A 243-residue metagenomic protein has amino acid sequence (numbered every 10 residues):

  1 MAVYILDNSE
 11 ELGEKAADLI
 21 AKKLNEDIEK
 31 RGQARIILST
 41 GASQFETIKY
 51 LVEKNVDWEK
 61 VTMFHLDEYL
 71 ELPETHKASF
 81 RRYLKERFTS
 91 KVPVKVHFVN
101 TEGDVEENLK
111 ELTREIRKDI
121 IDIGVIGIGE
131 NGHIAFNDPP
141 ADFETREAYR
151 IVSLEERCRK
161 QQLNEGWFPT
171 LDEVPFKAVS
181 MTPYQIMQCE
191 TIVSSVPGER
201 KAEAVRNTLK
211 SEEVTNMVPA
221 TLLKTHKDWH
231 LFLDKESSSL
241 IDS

Functional and structural regions predicted by a protein language model:
M1-I36: N-terminal glycine-/serine-/threonine-rich phosphate-binding loop
A2, W58-V125: Ligand-binding beta-strand-loop-alpha-helix segment within the catalytic cores of soluble metabolic enzymes
N25-K54: Glycine-rich N-terminal segment of FAD-binding domains in flavoprotein oxidoreductases, spanning the beta-loop-helix
L38-S43, I126-E130, P197: Glycine-rich beta-strand-to-loop/alpha-helix junction loops that act as flexible
K49-W58, K85, P139-A148, S211: A glycine- and small-aliphatic-rich helix-loop capping segment at beta-alpha/alpha-beta transitions that lines
D119-E144: Glycine-rich phosphate-binding loop
A135-M181: Class I SAM-dependent methyltransferase SAM-binding "motif I" and its flanking Rossmann-like core
M181-Y184, Q188-S243: ATP/nucleoside-binding phosphotransfer catalytic cores, i.e., glycine-rich phosphate-binding loops
